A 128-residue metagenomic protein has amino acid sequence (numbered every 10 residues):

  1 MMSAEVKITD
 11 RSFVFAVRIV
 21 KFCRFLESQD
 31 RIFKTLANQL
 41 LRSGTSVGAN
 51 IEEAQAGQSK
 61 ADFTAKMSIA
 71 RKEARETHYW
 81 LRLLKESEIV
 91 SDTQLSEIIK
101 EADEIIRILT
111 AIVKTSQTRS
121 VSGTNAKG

Functional and structural regions predicted by a protein language model:
M1-G128: Short, C-terminally biased terminal segments at protein or domain edges
